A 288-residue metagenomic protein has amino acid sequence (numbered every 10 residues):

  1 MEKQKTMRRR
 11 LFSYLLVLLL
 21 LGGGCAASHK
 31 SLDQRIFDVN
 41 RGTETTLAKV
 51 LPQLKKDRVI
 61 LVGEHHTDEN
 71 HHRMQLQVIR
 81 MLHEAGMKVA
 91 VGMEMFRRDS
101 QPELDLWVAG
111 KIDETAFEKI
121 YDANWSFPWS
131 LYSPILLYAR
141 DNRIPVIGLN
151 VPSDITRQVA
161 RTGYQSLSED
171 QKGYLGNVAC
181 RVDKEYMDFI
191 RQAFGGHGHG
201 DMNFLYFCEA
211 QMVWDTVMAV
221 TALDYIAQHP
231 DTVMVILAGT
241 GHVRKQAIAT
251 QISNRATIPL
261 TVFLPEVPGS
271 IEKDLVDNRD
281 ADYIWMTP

Functional and structural regions predicted by a protein language model:
Q4-F12: Bacterial N-terminal signal peptides that target proteins for export
Y14-G23: Bacterial N-terminal signal peptides
C25-P288: Compositional signal for N-terminal targeting/processing segments
